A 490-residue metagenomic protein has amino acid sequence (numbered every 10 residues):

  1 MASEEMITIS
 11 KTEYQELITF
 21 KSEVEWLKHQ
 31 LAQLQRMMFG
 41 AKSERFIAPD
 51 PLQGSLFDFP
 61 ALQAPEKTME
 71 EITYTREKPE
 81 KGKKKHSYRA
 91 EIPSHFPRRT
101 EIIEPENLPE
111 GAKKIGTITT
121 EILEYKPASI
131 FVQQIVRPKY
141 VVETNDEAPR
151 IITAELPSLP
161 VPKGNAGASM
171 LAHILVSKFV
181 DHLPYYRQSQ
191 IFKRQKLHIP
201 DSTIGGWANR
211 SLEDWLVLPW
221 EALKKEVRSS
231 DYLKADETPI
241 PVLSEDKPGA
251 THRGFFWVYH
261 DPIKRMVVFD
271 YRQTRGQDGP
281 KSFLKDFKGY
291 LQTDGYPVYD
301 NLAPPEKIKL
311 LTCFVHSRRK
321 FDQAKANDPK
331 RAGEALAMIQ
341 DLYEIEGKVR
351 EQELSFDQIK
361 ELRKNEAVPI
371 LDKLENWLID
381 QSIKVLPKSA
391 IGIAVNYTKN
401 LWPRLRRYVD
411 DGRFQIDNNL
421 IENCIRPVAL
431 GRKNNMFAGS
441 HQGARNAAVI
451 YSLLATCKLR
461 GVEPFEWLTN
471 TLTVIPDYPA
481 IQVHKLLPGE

Functional and structural regions predicted by a protein language model:
M1-N165, G205, K234-A235: Short, flexible loop/hinge motifs at secondary-structure junctions
Y88, E104-P105, K139-V141, D146-E490: Catalytic center-proximal scaffold of phosphoryl-transfer enzymes
